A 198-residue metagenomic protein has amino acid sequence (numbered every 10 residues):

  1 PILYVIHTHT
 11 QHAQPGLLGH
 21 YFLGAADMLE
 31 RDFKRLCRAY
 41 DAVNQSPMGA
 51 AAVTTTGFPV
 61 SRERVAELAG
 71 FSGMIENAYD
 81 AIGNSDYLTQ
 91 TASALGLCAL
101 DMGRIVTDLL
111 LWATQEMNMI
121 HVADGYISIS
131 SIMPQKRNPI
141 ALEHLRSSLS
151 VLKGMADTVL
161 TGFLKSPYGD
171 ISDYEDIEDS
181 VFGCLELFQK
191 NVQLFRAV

Functional and structural regions predicted by a protein language model:
P1, M102, Q189-K190: Conserved short hydrophobic patches within well-ordered secondary structure
P1-L3, Q14: Hydrophobic alpha-helical hairpins/lids featuring a short glycine-rich hinge
L3-T8, Y79-D80: Short coil/turn segments at secondary-structure boundaries
Q11: Active-site pocket-lining segments that scaffold enzyme catalytic pockets across diverse folds
Q14-K165, E186: Internal glycine-rich alpha/beta core junctions
V151-V198: Long, amphipathic alpha-helical stalk/connector segments used for oligomerization, subunit docking, or mechanical
